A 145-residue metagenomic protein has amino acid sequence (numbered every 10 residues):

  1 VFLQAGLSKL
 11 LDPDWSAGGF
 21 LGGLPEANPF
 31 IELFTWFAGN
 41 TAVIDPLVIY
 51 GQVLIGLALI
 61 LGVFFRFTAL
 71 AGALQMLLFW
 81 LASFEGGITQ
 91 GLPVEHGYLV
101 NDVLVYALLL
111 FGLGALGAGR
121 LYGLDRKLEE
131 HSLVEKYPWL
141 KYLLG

Functional and structural regions predicted by a protein language model:
V1-G23, I31-L54, L61-G145: Extended, low-polarity transmembrane helix blocks
E26: Substrate-binding/active-site groove segments that recognize and process beta-1,4-linked N-acetyl-hexosamine
